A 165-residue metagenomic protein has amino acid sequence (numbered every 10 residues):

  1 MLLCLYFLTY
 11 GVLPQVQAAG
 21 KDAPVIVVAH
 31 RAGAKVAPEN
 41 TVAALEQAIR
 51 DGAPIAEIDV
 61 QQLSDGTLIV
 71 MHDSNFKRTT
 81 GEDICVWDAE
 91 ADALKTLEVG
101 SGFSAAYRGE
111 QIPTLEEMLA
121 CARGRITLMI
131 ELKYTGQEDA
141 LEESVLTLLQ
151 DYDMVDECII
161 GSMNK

Functional and structural regions predicted by a protein language model:
M1-K165: Phosphate-group recognition and catalysis centered on beta-loop-alpha active-site segments
